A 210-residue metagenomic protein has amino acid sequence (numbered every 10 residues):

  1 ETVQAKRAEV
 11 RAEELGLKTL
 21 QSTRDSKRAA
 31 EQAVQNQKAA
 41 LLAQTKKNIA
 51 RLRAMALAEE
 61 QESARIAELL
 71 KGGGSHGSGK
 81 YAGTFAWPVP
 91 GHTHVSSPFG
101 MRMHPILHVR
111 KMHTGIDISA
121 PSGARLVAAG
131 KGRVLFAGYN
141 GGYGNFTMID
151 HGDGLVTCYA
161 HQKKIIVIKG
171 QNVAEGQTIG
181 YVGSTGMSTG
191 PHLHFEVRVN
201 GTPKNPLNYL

Functional and structural regions predicted by a protein language model:
E1-G83: Alpha-helical oligomerization segments with coiled-coil/rod-like character
G83-L210: Catalytic cores of peptidoglycan-degrading enzymes
